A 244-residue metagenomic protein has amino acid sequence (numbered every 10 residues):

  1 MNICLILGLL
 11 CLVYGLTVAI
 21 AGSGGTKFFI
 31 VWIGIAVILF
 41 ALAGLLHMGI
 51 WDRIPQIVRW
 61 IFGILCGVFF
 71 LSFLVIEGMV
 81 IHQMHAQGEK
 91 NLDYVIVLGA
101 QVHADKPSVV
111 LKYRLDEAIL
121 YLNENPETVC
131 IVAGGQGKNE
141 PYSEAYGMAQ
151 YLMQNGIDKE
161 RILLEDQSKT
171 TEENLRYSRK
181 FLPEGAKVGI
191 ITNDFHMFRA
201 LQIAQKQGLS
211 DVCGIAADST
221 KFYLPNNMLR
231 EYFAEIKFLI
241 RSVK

Functional and structural regions predicted by a protein language model:
M1-L5, I50, E184, S242-K244: Short, Lys/Arg-enriched, disordered terminal segments
M1-M48: Membrane-embedded alpha-helical segments of integral membrane proteins
I6-V13, I61-L71, V75, L229 (+1 more regions): Lipid-exposed faces of alpha-helical membrane segments in multi-pass integral membrane proteins
V18, I76, V80-M84, F238 (+1 more regions): Structural signal for membrane-spanning alpha-helices in multi-pass inner-membrane proteins, emphasizing helix cores
G22, L39-F40, L46-H47, D52 (+1 more regions): A short, flexible N-terminal coil/short beta segment enriched in small residues
A41-A86: Transmembrane alpha-helices and immediately adjacent membrane-cytoplasm interface residues in multi-pass integral
V75-M228: A structural signal for short, hydrophobic/glycine-enriched beta-strand patches
L224-K244: A transmembrane-helix-recognition feature enriched in membrane-embedded lipid enzymes and envelope glyco-/phospholipid
